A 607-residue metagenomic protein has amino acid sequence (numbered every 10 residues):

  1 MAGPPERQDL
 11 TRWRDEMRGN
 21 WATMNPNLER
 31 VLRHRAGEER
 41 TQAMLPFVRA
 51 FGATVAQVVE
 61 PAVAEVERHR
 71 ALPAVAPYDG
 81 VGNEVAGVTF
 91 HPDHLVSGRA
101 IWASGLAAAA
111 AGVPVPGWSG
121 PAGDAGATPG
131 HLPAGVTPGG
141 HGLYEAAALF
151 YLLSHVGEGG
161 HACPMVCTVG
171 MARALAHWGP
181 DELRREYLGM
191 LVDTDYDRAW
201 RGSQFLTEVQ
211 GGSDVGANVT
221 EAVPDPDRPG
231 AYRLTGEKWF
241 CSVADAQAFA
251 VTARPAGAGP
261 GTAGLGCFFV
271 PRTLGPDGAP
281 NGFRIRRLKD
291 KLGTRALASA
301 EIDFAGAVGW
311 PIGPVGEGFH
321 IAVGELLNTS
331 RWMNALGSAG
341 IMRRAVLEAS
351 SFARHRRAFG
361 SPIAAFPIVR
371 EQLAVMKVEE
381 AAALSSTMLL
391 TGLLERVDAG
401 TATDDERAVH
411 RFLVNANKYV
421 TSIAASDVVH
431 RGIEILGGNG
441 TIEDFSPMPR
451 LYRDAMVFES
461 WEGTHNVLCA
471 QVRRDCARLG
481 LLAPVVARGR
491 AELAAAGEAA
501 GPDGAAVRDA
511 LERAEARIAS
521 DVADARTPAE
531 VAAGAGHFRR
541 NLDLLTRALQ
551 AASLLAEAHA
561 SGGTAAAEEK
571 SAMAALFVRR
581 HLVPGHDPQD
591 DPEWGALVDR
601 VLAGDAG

Functional and structural regions predicted by a protein language model:
M1-P138: Extended, charge-enriched "interface" segments that sit outside catalytic cores
Q8, R12, R18-G19, R49-A53 (+2 more regions): Alpha-helix capping/hinge segments and adjacent helical runs
V81-R198, S242-A244, D454, W461 (+3 more regions): Internal helix-loop-helix
A231-G282: A short core secondary-structure module
P276-G278, G282, R286, E301-S330 (+2 more regions): A glycine-rich, basic-preceded beta-loop-alpha segment at the flavin cofactor/substrate interface of flavin-utilizing
T294-G324, G438-E462: Flexible glycine/proline-rich, aromatic-decorated loop/lid segments
A381-K418, E434-L436, A523-A535, L555-H559: C-terminal helix-coil-helix/basic helical segment that borders enzyme active sites and/or dimer interfaces and provides
E492-G607: C-terminal amphipathic alpha-helical interaction region
